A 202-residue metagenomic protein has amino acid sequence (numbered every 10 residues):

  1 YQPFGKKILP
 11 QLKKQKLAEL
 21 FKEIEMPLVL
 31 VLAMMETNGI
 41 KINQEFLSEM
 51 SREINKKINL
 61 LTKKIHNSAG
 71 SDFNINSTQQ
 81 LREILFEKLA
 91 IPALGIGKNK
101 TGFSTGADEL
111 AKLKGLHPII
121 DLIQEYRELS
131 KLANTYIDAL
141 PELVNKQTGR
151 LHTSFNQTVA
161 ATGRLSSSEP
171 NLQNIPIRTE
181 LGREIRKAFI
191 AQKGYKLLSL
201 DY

Functional and structural regions predicted by a protein language model:
Q2-E184, I190-K196: Conserved "right-hand" nucleotidyltransferase catalytic core of DNA-directed polymerases
